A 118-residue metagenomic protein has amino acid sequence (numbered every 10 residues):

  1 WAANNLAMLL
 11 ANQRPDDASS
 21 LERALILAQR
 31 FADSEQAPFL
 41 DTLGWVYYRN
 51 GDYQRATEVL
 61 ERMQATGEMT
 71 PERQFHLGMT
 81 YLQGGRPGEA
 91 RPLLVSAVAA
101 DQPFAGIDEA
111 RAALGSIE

Functional and structural regions predicted by a protein language model:
W1, P38, E72, G106-E109: Start-of-helix register in tetratricopeptide repeats
N5, T42, H76, A110-A113: Canonical tetratricopeptide repeat
L82-A105: TPR/TPR-like (Sel1-like) alpha-helical repeat modules
